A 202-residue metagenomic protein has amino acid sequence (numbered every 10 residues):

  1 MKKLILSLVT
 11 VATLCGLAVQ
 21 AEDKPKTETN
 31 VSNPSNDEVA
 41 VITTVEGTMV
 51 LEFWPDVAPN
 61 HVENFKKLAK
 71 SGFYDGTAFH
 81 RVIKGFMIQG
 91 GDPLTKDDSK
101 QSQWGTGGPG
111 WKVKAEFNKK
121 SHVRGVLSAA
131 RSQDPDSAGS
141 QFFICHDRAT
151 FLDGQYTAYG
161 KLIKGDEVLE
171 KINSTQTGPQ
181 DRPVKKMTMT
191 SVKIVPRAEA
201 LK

Functional and structural regions predicted by a protein language model:
L4-L8, G16-K202: Cyclophilin-like peptidyl-prolyl cis-trans isomerases
